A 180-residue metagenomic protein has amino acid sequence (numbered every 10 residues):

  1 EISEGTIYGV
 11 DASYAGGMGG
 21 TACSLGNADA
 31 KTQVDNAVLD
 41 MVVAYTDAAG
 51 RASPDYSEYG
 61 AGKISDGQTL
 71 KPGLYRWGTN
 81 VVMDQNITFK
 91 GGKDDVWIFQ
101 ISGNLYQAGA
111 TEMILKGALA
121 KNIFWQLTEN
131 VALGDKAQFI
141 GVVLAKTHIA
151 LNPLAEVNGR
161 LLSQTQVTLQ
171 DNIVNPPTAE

Functional and structural regions predicted by a protein language model:
E1-E180: Solvent-exposed adhesion/ligand-recognition segments of exported proteins
